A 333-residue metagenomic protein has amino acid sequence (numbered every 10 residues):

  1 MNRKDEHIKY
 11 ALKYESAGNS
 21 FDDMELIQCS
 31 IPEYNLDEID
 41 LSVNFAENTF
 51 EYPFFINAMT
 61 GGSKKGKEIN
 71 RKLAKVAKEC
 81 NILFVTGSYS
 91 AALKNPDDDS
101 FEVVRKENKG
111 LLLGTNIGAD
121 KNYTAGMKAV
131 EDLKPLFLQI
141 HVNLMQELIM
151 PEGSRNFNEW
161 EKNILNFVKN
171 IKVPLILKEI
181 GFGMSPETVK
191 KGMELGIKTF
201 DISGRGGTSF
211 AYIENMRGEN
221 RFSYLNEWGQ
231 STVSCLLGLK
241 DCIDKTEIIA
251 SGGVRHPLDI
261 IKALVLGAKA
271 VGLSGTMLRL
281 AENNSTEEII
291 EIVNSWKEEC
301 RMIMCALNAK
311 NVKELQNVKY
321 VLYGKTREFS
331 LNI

Functional and structural regions predicted by a protein language model:
M1-A46, F50, K325-T326, L331-I333: An N-cap/entry alpha-helix motif that binds or orients negatively charged groups
M1-K13, M277-I333: C-terminal extensions of enzymes
N44-N48, K72-E79, F101-K109, M127-P135 (+1 more regions): Acidic (Asp/Glu)-rich catalytic clusters
F45-A91: Active-site cofactor/substrate anionic-group-binding motifs, chiefly glycine- and Lys/Arg-rich phosphate-binding loops
F54-N57, I82-G87, L111-I117, L136 (+5 more regions): Hydrophobic faces of well-ordered beta-strands that scaffold small-molecule active sites in alpha/beta enzyme cores
I56, A77, L138, F200 (+3 more regions): Conserved, mostly hydrophobic/aromatic
K65-E68, S90-N108, D120-A125, Q146-K169 (+4 more regions): Active-site-adjacent beta->alpha loops and helix N-cap segments on the catalytic face of soluble alpha/beta enzymes
E159-E161, L165-N283: Glycine-rich phosphate/ribose-binding loops and adjacent secondary-structure elements that form binding surfaces
